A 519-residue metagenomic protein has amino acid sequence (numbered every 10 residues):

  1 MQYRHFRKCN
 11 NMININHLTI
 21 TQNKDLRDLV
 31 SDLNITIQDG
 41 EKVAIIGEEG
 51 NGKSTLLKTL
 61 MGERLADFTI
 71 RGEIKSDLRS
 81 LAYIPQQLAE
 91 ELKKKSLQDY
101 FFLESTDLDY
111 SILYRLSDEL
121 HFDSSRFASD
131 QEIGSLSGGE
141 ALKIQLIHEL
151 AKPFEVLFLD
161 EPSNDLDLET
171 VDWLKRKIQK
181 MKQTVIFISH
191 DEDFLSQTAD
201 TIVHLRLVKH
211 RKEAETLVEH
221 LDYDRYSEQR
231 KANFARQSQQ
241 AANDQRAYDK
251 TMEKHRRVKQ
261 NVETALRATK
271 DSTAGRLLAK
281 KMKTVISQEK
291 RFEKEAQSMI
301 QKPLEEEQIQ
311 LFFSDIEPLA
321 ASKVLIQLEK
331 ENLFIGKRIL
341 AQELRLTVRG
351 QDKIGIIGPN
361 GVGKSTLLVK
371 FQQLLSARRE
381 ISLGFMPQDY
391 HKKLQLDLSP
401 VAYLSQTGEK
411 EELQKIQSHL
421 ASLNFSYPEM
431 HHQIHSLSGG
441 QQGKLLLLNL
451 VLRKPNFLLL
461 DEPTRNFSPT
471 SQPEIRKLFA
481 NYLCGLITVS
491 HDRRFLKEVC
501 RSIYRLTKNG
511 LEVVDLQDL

Functional and structural regions predicted by a protein language model:
N11-Q22, L108-E132, Q229-K337: Coupling and communication elements adjacent to P-loop NTPase active sites across diverse families
I15-L18, D25-E41, G72, L328-D352: Conserved beta-strand
K42-E48, S54-Y110, R206-R211, G350-I416 (+2 more regions): ABC ATPase nucleotide-binding domain signature region
R79-A141, K152, Q388-N449, R453-P455: ABC-family P-loop ATPase nucleotide-binding domains
L146, L447, I475: Hydrophobic anchor residue at the start of the ABC signature
E161-P162, D167-E169, L459-P463, F467-S471 (+1 more regions): Walker B catalytic motif
D191-Q197, D492-E498: Conserved H-loop
L207-Q239, L506-L519: Conserved beta-strand-loop-alpha-helix hinge in the C-terminal portion of ABC ATPase nucleotide-binding domains
